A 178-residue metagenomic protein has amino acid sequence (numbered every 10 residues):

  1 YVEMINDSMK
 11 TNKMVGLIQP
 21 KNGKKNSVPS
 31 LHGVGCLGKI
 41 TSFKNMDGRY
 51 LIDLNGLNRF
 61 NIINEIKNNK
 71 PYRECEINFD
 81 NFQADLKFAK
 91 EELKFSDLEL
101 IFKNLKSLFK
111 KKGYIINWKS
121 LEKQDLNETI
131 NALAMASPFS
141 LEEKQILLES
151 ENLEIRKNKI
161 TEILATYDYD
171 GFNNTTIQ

Functional and structural regions predicted by a protein language model:
V2-I115, E142, I146, L153-R156 (+1 more regions): Positively charged
L121-F139: Core structural elements
K123-L126, L148-L153: Small/polar glycine-rich anion-binding or flexible loop at a beta-alpha turn
A134, Q145-L148: Amphipathic alpha-helical segments within well-ordered protein domains
